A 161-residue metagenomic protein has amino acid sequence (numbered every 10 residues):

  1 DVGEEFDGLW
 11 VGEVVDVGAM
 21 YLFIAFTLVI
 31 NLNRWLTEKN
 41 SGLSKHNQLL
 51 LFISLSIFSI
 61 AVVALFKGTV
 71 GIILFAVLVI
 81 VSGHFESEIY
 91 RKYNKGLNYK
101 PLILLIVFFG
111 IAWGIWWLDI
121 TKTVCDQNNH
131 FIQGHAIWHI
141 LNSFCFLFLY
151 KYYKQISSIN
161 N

Functional and structural regions predicted by a protein language model:
D1-N161: Multi-pass alpha-helical transmembrane bundles in non-GPCR membrane proteins that perform intramembrane catalysis
